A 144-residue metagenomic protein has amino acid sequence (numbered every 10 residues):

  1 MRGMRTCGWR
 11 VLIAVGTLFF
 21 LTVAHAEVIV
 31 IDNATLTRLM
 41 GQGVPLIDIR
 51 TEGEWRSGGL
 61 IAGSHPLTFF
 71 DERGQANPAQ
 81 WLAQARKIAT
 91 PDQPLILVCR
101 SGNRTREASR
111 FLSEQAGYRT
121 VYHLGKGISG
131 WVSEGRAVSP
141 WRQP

Functional and structural regions predicted by a protein language model:
R2-L12, L21-V44, E52-P94, N103-P144: Rhodanese-like catalytic fold shared by cysteine-dependent sulfurtransferases and DSP/PTP-type phosphatases
L97-C99: Short, surface-exposed ligand- or partner-binding patches at beta-edge/loop junctions that are enriched in aromatics
